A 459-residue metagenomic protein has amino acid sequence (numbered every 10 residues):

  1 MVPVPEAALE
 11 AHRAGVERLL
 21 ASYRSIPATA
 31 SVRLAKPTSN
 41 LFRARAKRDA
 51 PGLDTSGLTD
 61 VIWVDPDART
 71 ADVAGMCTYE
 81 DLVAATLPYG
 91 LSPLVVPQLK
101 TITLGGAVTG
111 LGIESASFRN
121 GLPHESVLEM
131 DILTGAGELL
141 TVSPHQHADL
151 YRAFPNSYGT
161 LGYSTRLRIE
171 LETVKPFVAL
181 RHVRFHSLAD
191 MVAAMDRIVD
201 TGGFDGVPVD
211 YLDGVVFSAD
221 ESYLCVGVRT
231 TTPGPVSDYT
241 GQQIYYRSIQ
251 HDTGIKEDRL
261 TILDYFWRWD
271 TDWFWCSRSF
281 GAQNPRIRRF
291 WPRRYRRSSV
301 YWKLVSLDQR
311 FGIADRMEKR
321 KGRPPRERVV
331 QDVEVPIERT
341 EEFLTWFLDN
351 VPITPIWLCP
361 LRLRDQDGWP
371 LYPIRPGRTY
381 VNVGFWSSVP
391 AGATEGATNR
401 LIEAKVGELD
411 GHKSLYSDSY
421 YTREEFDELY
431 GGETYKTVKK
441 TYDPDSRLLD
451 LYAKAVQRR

Functional and structural regions predicted by a protein language model:
M1-R459: Noncatalytic alpha-helical scaffold of FAD-dependent oxidoreductases
